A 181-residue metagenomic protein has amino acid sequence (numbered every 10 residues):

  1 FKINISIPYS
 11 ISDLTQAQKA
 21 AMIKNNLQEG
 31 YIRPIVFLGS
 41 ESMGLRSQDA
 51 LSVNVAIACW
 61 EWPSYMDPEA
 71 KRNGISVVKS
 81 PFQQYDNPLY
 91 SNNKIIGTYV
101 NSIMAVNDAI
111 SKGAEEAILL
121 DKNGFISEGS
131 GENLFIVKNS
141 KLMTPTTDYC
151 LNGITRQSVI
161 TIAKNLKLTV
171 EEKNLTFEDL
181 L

Functional and structural regions predicted by a protein language model:
F1-K24, M43-L181: Helix-start/capping segments and mature chain N-termini
L27-I35: Ordered, amphipathic secondary-structure segments that act as subunit-interaction surfaces in large macromolecular
F37-S42: Short, internal active-site loops enriched in acidic
